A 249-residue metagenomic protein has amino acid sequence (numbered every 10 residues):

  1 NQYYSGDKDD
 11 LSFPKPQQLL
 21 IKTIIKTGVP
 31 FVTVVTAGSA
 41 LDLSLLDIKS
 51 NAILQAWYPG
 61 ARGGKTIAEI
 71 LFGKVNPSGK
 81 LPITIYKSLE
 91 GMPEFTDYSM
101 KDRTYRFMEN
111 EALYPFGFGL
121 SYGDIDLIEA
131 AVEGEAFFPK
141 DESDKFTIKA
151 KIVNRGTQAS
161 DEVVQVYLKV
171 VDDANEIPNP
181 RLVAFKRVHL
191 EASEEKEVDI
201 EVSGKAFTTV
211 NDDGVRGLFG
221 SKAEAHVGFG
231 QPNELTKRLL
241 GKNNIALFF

Functional and structural regions predicted by a protein language model:
N1-F249: C-terminal non-catalytic regions of proteins with extracellular/luminal or membrane-system context
